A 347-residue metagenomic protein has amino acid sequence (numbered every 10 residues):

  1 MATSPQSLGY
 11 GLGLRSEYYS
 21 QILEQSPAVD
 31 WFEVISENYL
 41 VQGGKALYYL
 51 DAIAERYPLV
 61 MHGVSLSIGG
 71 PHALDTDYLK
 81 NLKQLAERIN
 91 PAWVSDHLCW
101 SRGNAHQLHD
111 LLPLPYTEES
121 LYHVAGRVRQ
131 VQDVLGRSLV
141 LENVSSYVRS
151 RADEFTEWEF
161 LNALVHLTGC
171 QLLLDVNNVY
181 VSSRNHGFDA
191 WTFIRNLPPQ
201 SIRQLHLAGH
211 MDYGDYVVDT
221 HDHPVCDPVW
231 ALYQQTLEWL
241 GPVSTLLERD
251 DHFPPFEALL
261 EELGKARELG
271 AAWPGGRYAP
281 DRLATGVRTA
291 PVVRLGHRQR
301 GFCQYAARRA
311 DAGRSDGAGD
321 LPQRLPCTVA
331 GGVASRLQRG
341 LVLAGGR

Functional and structural regions predicted by a protein language model:
M1-I22: Boundary/entry segment of secreted carbohydrate-active catalytic domains
Y19, S36-Y48, S67-D77, Y147-F155 (+3 more regions): Acidic-and-aromatic substrate-binding clefts and catalytic sites of carbohydrate-active enzymes
I22-P27, G44-M61, D77-A92, V131-V134 (+3 more regions): Acidic (Asp/Glu)-rich catalytic clusters
F32, V94, D175, L205 (+1 more regions): Conserved, mostly hydrophobic/aromatic
G43, A73, L111-L121, S182-L240: Gly/Pro-rich active-site loop or hairpin
D75-L172: Active-site acidic/histidine proton-transfer and metal-coordination neighborhood in alpha/beta enzyme cores
P255-G275: C-terminal helical cap(s) of enzyme catalytic domains, especially alpha/beta-barrels
R277-R347: N-terminal, charged low-complexity regulatory/assembly segments
